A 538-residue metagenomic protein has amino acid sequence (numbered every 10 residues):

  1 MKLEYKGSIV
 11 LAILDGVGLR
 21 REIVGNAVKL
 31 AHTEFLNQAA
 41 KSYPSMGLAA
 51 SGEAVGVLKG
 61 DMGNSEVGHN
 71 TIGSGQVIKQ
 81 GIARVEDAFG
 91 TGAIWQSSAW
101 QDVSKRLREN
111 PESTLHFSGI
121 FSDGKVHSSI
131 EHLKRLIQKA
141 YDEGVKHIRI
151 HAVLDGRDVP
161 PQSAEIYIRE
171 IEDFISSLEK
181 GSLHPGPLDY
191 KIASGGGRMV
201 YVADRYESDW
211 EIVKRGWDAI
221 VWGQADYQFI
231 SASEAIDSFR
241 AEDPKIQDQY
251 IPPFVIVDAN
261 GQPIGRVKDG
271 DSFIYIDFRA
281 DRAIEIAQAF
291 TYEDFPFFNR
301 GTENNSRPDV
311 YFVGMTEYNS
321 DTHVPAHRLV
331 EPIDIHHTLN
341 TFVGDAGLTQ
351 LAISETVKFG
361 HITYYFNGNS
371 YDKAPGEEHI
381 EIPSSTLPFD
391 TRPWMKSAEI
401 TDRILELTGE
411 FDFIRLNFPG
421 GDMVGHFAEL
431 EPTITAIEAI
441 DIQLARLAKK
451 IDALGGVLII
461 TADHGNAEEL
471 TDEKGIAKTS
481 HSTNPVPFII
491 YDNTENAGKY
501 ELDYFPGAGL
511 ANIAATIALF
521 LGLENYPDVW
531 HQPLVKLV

Functional and structural regions predicted by a protein language model:
M1-V538: Feature captures the catalytic ectodomains and active-site-proximal regions of enzymes that hydrolyze or transfer
